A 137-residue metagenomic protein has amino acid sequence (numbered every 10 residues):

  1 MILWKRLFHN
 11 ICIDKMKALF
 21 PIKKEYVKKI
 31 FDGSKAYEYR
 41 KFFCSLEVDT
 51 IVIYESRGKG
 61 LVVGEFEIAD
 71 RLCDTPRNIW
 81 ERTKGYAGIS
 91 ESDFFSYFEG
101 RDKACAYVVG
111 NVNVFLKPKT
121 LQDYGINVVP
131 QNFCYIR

Functional and structural regions predicted by a protein language model:
H9-F43, E47, G58-V63, R71-R137: Contiguous surface segments at macromolecular interaction interfaces
V52: Non-catalytic, usually N-terminal nucleic-acid engagement modules in DNA/RNA processing proteins
